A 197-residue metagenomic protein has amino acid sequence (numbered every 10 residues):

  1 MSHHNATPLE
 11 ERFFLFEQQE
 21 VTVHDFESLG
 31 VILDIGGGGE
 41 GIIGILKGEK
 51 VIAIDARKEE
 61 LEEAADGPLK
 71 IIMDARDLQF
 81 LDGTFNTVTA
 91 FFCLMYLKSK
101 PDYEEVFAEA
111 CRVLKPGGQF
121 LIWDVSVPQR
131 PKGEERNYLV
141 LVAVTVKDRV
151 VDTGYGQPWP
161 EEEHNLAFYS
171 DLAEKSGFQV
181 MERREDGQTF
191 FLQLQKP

Functional and structural regions predicted by a protein language model:
E10-G30: Conserved alpha-helix/loop element of class I SAM-dependent methyltransferases that forms part of the SAM/SAH-binding
L33-D77: Class I SAM-dependent methyltransferase SAM/SAH-binding core
T89: A conserved beta-strand element that flanks and buttresses the S-adenosyl-L-methionine
F92-Y96: Short catalytic micro-motifs in class I SAM-dependent methyltransferases
E104-P116: A short glycine-rich, Lys/Arg-flanked "PGG" loop and its adjoining helix->strand segment in the class I
G117-D124: Conserved beta-strand signature within the Rossmann-like core of class I S-adenosyl-L-methionine
V125-S176, E182-R183: C-terminal alpha-helical "lid/dimerization" subdomain adjacent to the S-adenosyl-L-methionine
S176-P197: Core SAM-dependent methyltransferase catalytic element
